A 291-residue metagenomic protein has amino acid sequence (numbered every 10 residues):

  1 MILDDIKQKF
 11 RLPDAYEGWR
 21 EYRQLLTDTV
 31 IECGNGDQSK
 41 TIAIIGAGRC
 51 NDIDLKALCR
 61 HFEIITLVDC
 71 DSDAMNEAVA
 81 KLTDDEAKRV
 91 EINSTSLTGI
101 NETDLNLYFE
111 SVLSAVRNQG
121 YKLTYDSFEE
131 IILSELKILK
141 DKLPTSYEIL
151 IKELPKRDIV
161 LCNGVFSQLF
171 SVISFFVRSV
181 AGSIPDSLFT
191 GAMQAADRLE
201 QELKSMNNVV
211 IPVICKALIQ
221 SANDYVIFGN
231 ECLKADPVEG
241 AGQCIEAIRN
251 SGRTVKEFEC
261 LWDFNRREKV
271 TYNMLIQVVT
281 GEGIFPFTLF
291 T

Functional and structural regions predicted by a protein language model:
M1-S39: Class I SAM-dependent methyltransferase Rossmann-like catalytic core, especially the SAM/SAH-binding loop
Q38-C50: Conserved class I S-adenosyl-L-methionine
T41, E63-I64, Y225: Residues at the starts of beta-strands that form the adenosine-phosphate
G48-F62: Conserved SAM-binding loop of SAM-dependent methyltransferases across substrates and taxa, primarily the Class I
A57, T66-P155, G164, Q168 (+1 more regions): Class I S-adenosyl-L-methionine-dependent methyltransferase module
I149-K156, R178-Q194, E200-E202, N207-Y225: A short glycine-rich, Lys/Arg-flanked "PGG" loop and its adjoining helix->strand segment in the class I
L161: A conserved beta-strand element that flanks and buttresses the S-adenosyl-L-methionine
F228-T291: Charged, low-complexity C-terminal accessory regions
